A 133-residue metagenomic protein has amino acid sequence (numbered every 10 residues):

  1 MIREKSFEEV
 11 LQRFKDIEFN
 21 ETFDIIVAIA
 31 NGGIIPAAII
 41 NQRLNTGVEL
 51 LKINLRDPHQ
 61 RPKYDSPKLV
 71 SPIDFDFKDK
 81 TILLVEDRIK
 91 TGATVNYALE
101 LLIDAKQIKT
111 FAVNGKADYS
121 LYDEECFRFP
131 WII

Functional and structural regions predicted by a protein language model:
M1-I133: PRPP-associated nucleotide enzymes
